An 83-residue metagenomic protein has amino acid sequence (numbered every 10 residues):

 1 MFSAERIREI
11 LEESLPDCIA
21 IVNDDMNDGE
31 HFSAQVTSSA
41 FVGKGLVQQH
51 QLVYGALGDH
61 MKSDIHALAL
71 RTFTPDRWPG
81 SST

Functional and structural regions predicted by a protein language model:
M1-C18: N-proximal, solvent-exposed amphipathic alpha-helical segments enriched in charged/polar residues
I7, L11, Q49-M61: Short, non-transmembrane amphipathic alpha-helical segments
D17-S33: Short edge beta-strands and adjacent turn/loop segments
D25, T37, R71-P75: Short loop/turn motifs enriched for small/polar and acidic residues
M26-D28, L46, K62: A generic structural micro-feature
G29-H31, V36, S63-I65: Short connector loops at helix/strand junctions that flank enzyme active sites, especially segments positioning acidic
Q35-Q48: A short interface-forming secondary-structure element
Y54-T83: C-terminal structural segments of small proteins and small subunits
